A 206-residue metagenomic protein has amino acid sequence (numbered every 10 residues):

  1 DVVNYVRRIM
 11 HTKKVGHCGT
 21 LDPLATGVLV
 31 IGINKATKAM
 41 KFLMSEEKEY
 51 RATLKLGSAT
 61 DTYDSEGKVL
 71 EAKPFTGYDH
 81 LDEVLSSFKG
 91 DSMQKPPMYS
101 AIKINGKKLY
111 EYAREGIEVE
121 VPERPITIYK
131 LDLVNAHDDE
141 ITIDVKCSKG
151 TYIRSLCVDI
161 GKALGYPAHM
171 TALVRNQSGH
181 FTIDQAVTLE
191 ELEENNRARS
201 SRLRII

Functional and structural regions predicted by a protein language model:
D1-I206: Catalytic/RNA-binding core of pseudouridine synthases
